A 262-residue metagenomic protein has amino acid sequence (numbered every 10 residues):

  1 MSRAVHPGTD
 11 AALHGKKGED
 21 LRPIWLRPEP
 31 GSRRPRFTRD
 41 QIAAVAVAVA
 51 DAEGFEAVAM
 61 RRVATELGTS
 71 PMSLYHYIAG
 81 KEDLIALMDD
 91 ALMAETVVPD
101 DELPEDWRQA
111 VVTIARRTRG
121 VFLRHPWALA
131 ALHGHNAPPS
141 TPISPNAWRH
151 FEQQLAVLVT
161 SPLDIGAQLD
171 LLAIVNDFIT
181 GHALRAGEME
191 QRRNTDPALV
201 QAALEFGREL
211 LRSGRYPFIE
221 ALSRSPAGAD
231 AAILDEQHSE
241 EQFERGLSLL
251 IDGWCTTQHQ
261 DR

Functional and structural regions predicted by a protein language model:
M1-R36, P217-I233: N-terminal intrinsically disordered/low-complexity leader segments
Q41, R62, D83, T113 (+5 more regions): Amphipathic alpha-helical interaction segments
Q41, V45, V49, E53-D83 (+1 more regions): Helix-turn-helix
D89-E95: Short, basic, alpha-helical segments at the C-terminal edge of helix-turn-helix-like DNA-binding modules
V98-S140, N146-R149, V175: Hydrophobic alpha-helical connector segments
T113, N136-P162, G166-A173, A183-L184 (+1 more regions): Amphipathic alpha-helical packing segments from all-alpha helical-bundle domains
I165-D230, E241-L249: Hydrophobic alpha-helical segments that form the core of small-molecule binding pockets and/or dimer interfaces
D235-D261: A hydrophobic membrane-anchoring alpha-helix module
